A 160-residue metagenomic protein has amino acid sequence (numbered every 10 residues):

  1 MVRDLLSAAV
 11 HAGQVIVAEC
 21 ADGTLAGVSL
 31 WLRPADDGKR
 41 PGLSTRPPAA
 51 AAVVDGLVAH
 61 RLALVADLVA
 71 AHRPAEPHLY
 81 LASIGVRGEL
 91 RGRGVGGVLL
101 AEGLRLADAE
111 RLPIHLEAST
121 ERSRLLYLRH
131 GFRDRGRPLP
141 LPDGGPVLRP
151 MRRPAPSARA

Functional and structural regions predicted by a protein language model:
M1-Q14, C20: Active-site rim helix/loop that mediates acceptor-substrate recognition in acyltransferases
G13, A26, G145-M151: Short hydrophobic/aromatic beta-strand or adjacent loop that forms the aromatic wall/cage of a ligand/substrate-binding
C20, L25-G85, R91, P142-G144: Conserved acyl-donor/pantetheine-binding loop and adjacent beta-alpha core of acyl/acetyltransferases and related
W31, P154-A160: Actinobacteria-biased recognition of intrinsically disordered, low-complexity terminal regions
P77-L79, L106-S119: Conserved GNAT acetyl-CoA-binding A-motif
A82-R91, H115-R124, P140-G144, R152-P154: Conserved beta-strand-loop-alpha-helix junction that forms the acyl-donor binding cleft
S83-V86, G92-R105, R129: Conserved acetyl-CoA-binding loop-helix of GNAT-fold acetyltransferases
G97, A109-R111, T120-R137, D143-G144: Conserved active-site alpha-helix within GNAT-family acetyltransferase domains
